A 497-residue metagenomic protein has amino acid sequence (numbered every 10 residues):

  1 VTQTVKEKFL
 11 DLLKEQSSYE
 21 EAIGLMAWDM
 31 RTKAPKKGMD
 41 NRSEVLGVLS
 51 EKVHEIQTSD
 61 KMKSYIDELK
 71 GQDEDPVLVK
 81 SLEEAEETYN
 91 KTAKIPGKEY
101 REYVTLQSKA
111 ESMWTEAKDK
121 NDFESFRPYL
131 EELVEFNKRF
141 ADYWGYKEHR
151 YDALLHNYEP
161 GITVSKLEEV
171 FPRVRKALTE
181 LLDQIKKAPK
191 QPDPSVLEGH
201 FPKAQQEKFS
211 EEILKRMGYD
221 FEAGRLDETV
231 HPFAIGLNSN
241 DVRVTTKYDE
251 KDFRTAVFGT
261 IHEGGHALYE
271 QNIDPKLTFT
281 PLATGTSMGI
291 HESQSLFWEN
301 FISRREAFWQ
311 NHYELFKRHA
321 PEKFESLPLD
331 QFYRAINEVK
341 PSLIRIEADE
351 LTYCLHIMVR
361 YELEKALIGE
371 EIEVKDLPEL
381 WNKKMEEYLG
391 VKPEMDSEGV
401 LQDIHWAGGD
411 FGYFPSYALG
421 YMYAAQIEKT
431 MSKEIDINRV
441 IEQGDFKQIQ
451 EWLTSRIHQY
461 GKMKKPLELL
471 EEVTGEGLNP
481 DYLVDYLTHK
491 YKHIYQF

Functional and structural regions predicted by a protein language model:
V1-P160, M463, T488-Y495: A well-structured
V5, K37, N41, T58 (+2 more regions): C-terminal, non-catalytic "cap/extension" segments appended to globular domains
F9, G145, H262, S295 (+3 more regions): Divalent metal-coordination and catalytic microenvironments
T105-F253: Contiguous, non-catalytic segments that form substrate-binding/exosite surfaces or channel walls
F171, R175, K203-E207, I213 (+4 more regions): All-alpha helical catalytic cores of prenyl diphosphate-utilizing isoprenoid enzymes
E222-A223, K276-T280, R304-E314, V374-K375: Acidic/polar loop patches that form or flank catalytic/metal-binding clefts of enzymes that bind anionic ligands
T255-D274, E292-L296: Active-site recognition of the HExxH zinc-binding catalytic motif
T284-E325: Post-HExxH zinc-binding segment in Zn-dependent metallohydrolases
